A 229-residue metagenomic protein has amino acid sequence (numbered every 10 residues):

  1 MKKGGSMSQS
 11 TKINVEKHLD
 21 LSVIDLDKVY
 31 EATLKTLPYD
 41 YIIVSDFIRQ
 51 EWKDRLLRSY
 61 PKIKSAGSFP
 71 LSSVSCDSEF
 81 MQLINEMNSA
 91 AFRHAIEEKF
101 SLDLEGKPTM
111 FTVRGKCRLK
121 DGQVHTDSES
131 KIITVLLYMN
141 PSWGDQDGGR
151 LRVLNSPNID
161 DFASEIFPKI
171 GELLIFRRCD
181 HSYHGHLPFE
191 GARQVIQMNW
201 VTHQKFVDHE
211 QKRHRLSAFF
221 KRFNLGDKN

Functional and structural regions predicted by a protein language model:
M1-S6: Short, Lys/Arg-enriched N-terminal segments with co-localized hydrophobic residues within the first ~10-30 amino acids
S8, E129, D147-N229: Catalytic core of Fe(II)/2-oxoglutarate
Q9-F100: Non-heme Fe(II)/2-oxoglutarate
E79-N85, D121, D161, Y183-H184: Active-site rim elements
L102-E105, V124-S128, W143: Short, conserved, surface-exposed binding loops centered on an aromatic residue
L102-T112, D147: A short coil-to-beta-strand element that immediately follows conserved catalytic motifs
R114-D127: Conserved short histidine dyad/triad with adjacent acidic residue
E129-G144, N199: Short, conserved beta-strand element in jelly-roll/cupin
